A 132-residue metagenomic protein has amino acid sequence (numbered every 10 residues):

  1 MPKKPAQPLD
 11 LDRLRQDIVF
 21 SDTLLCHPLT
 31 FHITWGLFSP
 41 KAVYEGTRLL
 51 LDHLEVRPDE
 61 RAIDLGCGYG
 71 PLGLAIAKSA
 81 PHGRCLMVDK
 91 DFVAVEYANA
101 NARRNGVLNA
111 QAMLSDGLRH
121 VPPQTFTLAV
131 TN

Functional and structural regions predicted by a protein language model:
M1-L24, W35-G36, P40: N-terminal auxiliary segments of SAM/dcSAM-dependent transferases
M1-Q7, H27, R57, A80 (+1 more regions): Intrinsic-disorder/low-complexity coil detector
L29-T34: Short, aliphatic-rich beta-strand segments
E45-T131: Conserved SAM/SAH cofactor-binding pocket of Class I
